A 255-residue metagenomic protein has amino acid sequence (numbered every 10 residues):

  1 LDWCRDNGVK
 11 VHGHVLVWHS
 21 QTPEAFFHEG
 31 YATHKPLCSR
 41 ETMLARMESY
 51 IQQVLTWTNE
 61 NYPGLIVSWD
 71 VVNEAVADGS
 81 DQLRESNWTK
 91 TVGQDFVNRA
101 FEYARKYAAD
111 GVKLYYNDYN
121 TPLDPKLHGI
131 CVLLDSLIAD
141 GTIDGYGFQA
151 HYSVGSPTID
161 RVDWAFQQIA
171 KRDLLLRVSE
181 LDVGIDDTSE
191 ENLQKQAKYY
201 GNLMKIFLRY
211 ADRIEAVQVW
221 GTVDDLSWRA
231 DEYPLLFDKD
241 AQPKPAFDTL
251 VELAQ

Functional and structural regions predicted by a protein language model:
L1-Y115, Y119-T121, L174, V183-I185: Substrate-binding cleft and catalytic face of glycoside hydrolase catalytic domains, especially the flexible beta-alpha
R5, N59, I138-A139, L208: Non-catalytic positions within long, well-ordered alpha-helices that form the structural scaffold/packing of enzyme
K10-L16, I143, A150-H151, G155 (+1 more regions): His-enriched metal-coordination microenvironments in redox/metal-binding proteins
M47-W57, D124-L137, A197-I206: Short, acidic/polar
W57-E60, G64-L65, D70-Q94, R99 (+3 more regions): Aromatic-rich peripheral "rim/lid" segments of glycoside hydrolase catalytic domains that contact and position glycan
D81-Q82, L123-A139, T158-F166: Distinct, well-ordered alpha-helical segments
Y115-N117, G145-Q149, R177-E180: Short, conserved beta-strand edge motifs with alternating hydrophobic and charged residues
N120-L123, Y152-V154: Short histidine/acidic/glycine/proline-rich micro-motifs that form metal- and phosphate-coordinating active-site loops
